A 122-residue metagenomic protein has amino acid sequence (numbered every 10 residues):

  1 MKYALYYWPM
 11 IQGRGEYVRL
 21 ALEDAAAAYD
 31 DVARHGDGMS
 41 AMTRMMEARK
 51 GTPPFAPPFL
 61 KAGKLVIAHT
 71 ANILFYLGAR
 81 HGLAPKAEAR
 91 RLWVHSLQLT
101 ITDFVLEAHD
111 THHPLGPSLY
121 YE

Functional and structural regions predicted by a protein language model:
M1-E122: GST-like domain detector, emphasizing the conserved glutathione-binding G-site in the N-terminal thioredoxin-like
